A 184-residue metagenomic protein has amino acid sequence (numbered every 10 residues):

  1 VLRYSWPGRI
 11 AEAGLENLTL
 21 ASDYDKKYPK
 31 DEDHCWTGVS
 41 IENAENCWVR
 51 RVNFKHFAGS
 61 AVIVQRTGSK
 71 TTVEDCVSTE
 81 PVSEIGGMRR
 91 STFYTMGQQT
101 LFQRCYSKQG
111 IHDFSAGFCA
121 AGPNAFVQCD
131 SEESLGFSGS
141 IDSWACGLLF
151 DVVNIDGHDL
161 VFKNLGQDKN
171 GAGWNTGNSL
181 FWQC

Functional and structural regions predicted by a protein language model:
V1-K30: Small/polar beta-strand repeat architecture
L2-S5, P29-S40, H56-S60, I85-Y94 (+3 more regions): Extracellular beta-strand/beta-solenoid scaffold signature
A11-S22, E45-H56, G68-S83, M96-H112 (+4 more regions): Right-handed parallel beta-helix
D23-Y24, W36-T37, E45-C47, N164-L165: Short secondary-structure boundary micro-motifs
